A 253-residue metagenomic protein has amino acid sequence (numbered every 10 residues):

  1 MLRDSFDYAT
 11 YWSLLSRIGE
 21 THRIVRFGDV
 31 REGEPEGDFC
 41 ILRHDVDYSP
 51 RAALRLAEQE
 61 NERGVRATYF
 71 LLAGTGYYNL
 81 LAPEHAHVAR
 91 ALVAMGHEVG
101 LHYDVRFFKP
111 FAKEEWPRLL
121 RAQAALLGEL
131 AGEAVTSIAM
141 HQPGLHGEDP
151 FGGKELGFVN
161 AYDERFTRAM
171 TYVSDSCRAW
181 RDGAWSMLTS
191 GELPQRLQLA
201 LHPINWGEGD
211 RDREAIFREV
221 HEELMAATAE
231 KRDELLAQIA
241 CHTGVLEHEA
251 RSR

Functional and structural regions predicted by a protein language model:
M1-R43, D47-T68, L72-H87, V93-A94 (+2 more regions): Terminal accessory/targeting
G100-H102: Glycan-processing catalytic domains of CAZymes
